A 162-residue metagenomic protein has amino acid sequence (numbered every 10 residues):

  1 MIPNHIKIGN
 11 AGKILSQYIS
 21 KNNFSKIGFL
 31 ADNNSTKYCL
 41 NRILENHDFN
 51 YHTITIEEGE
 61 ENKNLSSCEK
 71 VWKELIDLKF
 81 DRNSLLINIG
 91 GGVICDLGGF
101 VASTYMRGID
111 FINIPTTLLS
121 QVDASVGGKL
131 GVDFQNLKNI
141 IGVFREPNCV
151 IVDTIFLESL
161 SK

Functional and structural regions predicted by a protein language model:
M1-L85: ATP/NTP phosphate-donor binding region
T36-K37, C95, S159: Short glycine-rich, flexible loops that bind phosphorylated cofactors or substrates
L78-I89, K138-R145: Short, basic, helix/turn surface patches
G90-G92, D123: Conserved phosphate-binding and hydrolysis motifs of nucleotide-dependent enzymes
V93-F100: Short glycine/serine/threonine-rich phosphate/pyrophosphate-binding segments that cradle anionic phosphate groups
F100-K162: A glycine/threonine-rich phosphate-anchoring loop and its flanking beta-alpha core in nucleotide/phosphate-binding
